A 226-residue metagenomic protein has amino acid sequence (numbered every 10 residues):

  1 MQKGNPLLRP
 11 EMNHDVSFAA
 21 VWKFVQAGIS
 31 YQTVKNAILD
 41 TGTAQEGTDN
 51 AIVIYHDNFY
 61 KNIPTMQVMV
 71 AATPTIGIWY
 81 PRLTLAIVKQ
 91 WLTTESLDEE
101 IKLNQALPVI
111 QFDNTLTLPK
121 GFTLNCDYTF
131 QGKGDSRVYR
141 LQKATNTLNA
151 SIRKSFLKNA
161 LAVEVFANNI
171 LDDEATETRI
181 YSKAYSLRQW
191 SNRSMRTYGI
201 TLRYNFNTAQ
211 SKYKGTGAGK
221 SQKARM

Functional and structural regions predicted by a protein language model:
M1-D15, I29-N50, N168-A184: Surface-exposed extracellular loop regions of Gram-negative outer-membrane beta-barrel proteins, predominantly
M1-K35, I54-Q67, R193-R196: Outer-membrane beta-barrel signature, preferentially recognizing the C-terminal barrel domain of Gram-negative
M1-P6, N13, E46-N58, Q67 (+3 more regions): Extracellular loop and loop/strand-boundary signature of outer-membrane beta-barrel proteins
G4, H14-V16, D40-T41, V68 (+2 more regions): Residue-level marker for the onset of beta-strands and adjacent loop->beta junctions in well-ordered domains
S17, Q26-G28, Y80-R82, T123 (+2 more regions): Membrane-spanning beta-strand positions in outer-membrane beta-barrel proteins
W22-F24, Y31-K35, P74-I78, I87-T93 (+4 more regions): Transmembrane beta-strands of outer-membrane beta-barrel pores
V34-K35, I52, F59-Q131: Gram-negative outer-membrane beta-barrel transporters
L103-M226: Conserved C-terminal beta-signal and adjacent last beta-strands/turns of outer-membrane beta-barrel proteins
